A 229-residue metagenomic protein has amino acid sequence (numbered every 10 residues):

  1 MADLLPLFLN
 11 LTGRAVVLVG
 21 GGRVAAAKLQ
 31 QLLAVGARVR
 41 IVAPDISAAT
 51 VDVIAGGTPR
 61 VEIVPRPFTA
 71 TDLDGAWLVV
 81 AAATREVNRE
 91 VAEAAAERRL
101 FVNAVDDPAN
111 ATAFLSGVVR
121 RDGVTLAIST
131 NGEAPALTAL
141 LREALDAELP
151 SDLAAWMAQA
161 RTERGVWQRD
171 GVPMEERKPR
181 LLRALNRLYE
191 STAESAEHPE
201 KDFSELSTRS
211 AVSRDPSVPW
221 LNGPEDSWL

Functional and structural regions predicted by a protein language model:
M1-D45, T50-I54: Hydrophobic, well-ordered beta-alpha structural blocks that scaffold small-molecule cofactor pockets
R23-V24, E86, G132: Residue-level detector of alpha-helix initiation sites
A43, I63-P67, D106: Short loop/edge segments at beta-strand edges and connector loops that shape dinucleotide/nucleotide cofactor-binding
G57-D74: Glycine-rich, highly charged phosphate/nucleotide-binding loops
L78-A83, N88-L115: ADP-ribose/adenylate-binding Rossmann-like module
F101-A154: E1/E1-like adenylate-forming module used to activate ubiquitin-like modifiers and sulfur-carrier proteins
G132-T192, V218-L229: An accessory alpha-helical subdomain
T192-E200, S204-S227: Short, low-complexity, charge-dense intrinsically disordered segments
